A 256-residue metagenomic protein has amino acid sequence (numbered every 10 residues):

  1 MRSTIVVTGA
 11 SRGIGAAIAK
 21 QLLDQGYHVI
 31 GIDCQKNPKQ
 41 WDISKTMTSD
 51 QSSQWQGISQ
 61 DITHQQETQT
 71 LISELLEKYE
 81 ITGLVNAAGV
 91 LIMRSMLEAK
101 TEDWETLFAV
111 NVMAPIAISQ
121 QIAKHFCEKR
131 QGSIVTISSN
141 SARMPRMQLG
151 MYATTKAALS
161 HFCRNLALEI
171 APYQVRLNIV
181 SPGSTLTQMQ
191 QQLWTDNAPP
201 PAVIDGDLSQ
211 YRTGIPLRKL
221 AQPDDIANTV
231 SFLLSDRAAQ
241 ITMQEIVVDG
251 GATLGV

Functional and structural regions predicted by a protein language model:
S95-M96, D103-F108, Y211: Substrate-binding pocket helix/loop in short-chain dehydrogenase/reductase
A99, P145-A153, N165, L193: Active-site loop-to-helix junction immediately N-terminal to the catalytic Tyr of the SDR YXXXK motif in Rossmann-fold
S119, T155, C163: Active-site helix of classical SDR
K124, L168-E169, A239: Alpha-helical segment proximal to the catalytic Tyr-Lys
S139: Residue(s) in the substrate-gating loop at a strand-loop-helix junction that position the organic substrate next
M144, S231, T242-V256: Short C-terminal tail/terminal secondary-structure segment of NAD(P)H-dependent dehydrogenase/reductase domains
A171, R176, I241-M243: Short, small/polar-rich loop/turn modules that mediate ligand/substrate recognition or access, typified
